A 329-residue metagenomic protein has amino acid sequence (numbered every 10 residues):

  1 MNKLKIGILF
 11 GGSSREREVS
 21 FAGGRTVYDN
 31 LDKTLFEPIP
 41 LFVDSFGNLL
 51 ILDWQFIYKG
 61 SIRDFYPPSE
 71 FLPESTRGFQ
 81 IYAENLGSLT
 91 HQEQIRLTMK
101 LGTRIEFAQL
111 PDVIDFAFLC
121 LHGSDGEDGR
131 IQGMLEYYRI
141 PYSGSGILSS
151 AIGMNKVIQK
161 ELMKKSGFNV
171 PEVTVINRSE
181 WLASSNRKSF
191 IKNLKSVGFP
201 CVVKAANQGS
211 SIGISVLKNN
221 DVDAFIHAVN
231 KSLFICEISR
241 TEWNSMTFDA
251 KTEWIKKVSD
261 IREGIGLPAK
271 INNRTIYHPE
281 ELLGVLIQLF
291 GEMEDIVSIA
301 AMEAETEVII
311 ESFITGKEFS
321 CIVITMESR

Functional and structural regions predicted by a protein language model:
M1-I158, L162-K165, I176-S189: ATP-binding N-terminal substructure of ATP-dependent carboxylate-amine bond-forming enzymes
N2-L9, S14, A22, F107 (+2 more regions): Active-site nucleotide/adenylate-binding loops and adjacent lid/helix of ATP-dependent enzymes
I51-D53, G213-I214, I322-V323: Short, well-ordered secondary-structure micro-motifs
F116, C201, V323: Short, Asp-centered acidic motifs that coordinate Mg2+ and/or phosphate in catalytic or ligand-binding sites
H122-G123, N207, E327: Short, flexible active-site-adjacent loop segments at beta-strand->alpha-helix junctions, enriched in small/polar
L135, E311-F313, C321-V323: Conserved metal-phosphate-binding beta-hairpin within the catalytic cores of diverse ATP-dependent phosphoryl-transfer
E318: C-terminal active-site-proximal or functional interface alpha/beta core segments in diverse enzymes
V323-R329: Active-site loop ensemble at the mouth of alpha/beta enzyme cores that anchors a bound cofactor
